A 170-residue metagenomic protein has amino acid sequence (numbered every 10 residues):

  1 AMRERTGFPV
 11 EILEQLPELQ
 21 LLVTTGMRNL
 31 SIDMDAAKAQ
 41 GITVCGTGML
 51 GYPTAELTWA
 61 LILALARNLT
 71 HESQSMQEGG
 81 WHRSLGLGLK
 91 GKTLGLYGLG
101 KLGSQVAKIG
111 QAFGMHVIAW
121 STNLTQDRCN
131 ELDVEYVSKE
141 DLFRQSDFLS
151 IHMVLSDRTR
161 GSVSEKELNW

Functional and structural regions predicted by a protein language model:
A1-S73, L87: Phosphate/diphosphate ligand-binding glycine-rich loop within oxidoreductases
R5-V10, S31, G79, Y136-K139 (+1 more regions): Structural motif corresponding to alpha-helix initiation and N-cap regions
R28, G48, P53, W81 (+2 more regions): Gly/Ser/Thr-rich beta-alpha loop segments that engage phosphate groups in nucleotides
N29, G51, M76, L124 (+1 more regions): Residue-level detector of flexible, active-site-proximal loop/helix-junction positions within diverse enzyme catalytic
K38, M76-Q77, Q111, N130: Short polybasic/polar patches that bind polyanions
L65-N68, G79, Q145: Generic structural signal for alpha-helix termini and adjacent loop/cap motifs
S75-S84: A short, charged, Gly/Pro-tolerant segment at domain boundaries
S84-W170: Rossmann-like dinucleotide/phosphate-binding beta-alpha-beta segment
